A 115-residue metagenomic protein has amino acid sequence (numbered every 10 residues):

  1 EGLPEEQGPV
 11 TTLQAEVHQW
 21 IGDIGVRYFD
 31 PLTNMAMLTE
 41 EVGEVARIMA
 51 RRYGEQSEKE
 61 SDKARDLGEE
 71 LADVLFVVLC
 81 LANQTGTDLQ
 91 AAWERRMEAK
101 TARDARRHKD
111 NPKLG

Functional and structural regions predicted by a protein language model:
E1-L71, L75-G115: Flexible "arm" and connector segments at domain edges
